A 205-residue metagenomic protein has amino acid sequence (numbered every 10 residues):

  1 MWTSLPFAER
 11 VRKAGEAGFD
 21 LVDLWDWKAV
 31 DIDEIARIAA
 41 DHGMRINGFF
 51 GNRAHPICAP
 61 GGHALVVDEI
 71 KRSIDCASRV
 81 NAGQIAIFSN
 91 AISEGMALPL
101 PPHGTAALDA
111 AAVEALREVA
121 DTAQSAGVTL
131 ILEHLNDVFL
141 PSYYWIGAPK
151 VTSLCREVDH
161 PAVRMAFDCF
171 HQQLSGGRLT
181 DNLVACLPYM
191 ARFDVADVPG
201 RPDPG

Functional and structural regions predicted by a protein language model:
M1-G18, N81-G83, M96, R117-E118 (+3 more regions): Histidine-acidic metal/acid-base catalytic patches
W2-L5, L21-E34, H55-A64, S93-M96 (+3 more regions): Acidic-and-aromatic substrate-binding clefts and catalytic sites of carbohydrate-active enzymes
A17, M44, G48-A54, F88-N90: Short, conserved active-site loops that position catalytic residues or coordinate cofactors/metal ions across diverse
D20-L21, R45, G83, T129: Residue-level detector of anion-binding/catalytic polar loops
D23, G48, A86, I131 (+1 more regions): Conserved beta-strand positions in the central sheet of alpha/beta enzyme cores
D31-F49, V128: Short acidic, glycine/proline-enriched helix-loop-strand junctions
P60-R164, L174: Active-site acidic/histidine proton-transfer and metal-coordination neighborhood in alpha/beta enzyme cores
